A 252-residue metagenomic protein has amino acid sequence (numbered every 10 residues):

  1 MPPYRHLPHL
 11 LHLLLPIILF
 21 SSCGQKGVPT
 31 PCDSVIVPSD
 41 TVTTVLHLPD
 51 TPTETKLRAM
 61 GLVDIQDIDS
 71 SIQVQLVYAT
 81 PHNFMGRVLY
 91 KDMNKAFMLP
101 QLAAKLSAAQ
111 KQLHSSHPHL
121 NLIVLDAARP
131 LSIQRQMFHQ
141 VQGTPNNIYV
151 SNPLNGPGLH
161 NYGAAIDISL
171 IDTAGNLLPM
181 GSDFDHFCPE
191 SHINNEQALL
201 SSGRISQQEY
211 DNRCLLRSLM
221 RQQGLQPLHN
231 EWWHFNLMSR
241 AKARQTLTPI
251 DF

Functional and structural regions predicted by a protein language model:
P2-L11: Bacterial N-terminal signal peptides that target proteins for export
L10-I18: Sec-dependent N-terminal signal peptides
F20-S22: C-terminal motif of bacterial Sec signal peptides marking the signal peptidase cleavage site
G24-A127, H139-Q140, T144-N230, M238-F252: Extracytoplasmic cell-surface/polysaccharide-interacting catalytic and binding patches
P130: Segments that shape or occlude catalytic/ligand-binding pockets
I133-F138: A short acidic (Asp/Glu
F235: Conserved metal-phosphate-binding beta-hairpin within the catalytic cores of diverse ATP-dependent phosphoryl-transfer
